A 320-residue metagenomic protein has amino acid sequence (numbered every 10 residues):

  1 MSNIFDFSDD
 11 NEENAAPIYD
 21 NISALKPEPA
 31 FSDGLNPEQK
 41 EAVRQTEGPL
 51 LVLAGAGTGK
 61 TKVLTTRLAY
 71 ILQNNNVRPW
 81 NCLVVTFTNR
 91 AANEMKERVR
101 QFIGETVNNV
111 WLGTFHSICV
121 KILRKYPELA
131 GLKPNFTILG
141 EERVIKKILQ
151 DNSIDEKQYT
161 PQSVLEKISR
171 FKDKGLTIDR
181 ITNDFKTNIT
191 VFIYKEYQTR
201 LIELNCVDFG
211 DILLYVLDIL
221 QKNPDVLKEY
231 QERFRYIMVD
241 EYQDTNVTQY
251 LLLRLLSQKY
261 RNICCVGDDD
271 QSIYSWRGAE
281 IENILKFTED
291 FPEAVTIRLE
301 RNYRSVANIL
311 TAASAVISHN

Functional and structural regions predicted by a protein language model:
S2-L132, K228, E282, T311-S314: P-loop NTPase Walker
N3, L299-N320: Helicase-core coupling region on the C-terminal RecA-like lobe
D33-V52, A56, V63, L83-V84 (+4 more regions): Conserved helicase NTPase motor core
Y70, P79, E241, R261 (+2 more regions): Phosphodiester-processing cores and adjacent nucleic acid-binding clamps
F102-E105, K286-P292: Short, conserved catalytic or adaptor-binding loops enriched in Gly and charged residues
V107-V110, E128-D211, F234, T296-R298 (+2 more regions): ATP-hydrolysis module of ASCE/P-loop NTPase motor domains, specifically the Walker B Asp-Glu catalytic pair
F115-I118, V164-K167, F171, Y215-V216 (+2 more regions): Short acidic/histidine-centered micro-motifs embedded in hydrophobic/aromatic stretches that mark compact functional
E156, L176, R261, V316-N320: Proline-centered turn/helix-capping motifs that create local helix->coil transitions or kinks
